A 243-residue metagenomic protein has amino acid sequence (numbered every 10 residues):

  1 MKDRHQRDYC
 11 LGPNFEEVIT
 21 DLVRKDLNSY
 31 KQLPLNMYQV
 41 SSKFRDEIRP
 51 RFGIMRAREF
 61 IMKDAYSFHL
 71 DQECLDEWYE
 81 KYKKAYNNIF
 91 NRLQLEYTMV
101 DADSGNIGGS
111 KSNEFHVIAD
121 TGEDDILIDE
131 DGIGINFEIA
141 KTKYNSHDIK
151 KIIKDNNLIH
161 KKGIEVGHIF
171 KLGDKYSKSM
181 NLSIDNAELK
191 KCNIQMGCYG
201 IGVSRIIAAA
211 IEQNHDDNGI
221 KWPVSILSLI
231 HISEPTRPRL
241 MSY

Functional and structural regions predicted by a protein language model:
M1-L229, S233, R237: TRNA-recognition modules of translation machinery and tRNA-sensing kinases, especially anticodon-binding
S242-Y243: Hydrophobic alpha-helical segments, chiefly the membrane-spanning helices and signal/signal-anchor peptides
